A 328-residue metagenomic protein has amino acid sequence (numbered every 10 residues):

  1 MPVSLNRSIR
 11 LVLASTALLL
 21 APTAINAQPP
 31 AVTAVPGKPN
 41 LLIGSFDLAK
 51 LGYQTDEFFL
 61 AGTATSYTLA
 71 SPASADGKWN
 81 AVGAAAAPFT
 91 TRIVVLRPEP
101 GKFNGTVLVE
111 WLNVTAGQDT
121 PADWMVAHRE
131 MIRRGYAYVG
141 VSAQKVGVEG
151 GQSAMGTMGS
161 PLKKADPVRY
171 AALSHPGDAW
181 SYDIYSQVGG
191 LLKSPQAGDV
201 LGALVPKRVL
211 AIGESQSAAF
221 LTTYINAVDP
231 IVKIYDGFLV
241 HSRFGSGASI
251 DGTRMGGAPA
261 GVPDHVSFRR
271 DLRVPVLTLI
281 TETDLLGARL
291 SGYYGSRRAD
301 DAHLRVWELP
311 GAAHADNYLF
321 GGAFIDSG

Functional and structural regions predicted by a protein language model:
P2-L13: Bacterial N-terminal signal peptides that target proteins for export
V12-P22: Bacterial N-terminal signal peptides
A27-V126, D229: Catalytic-loop region of hydrolases
S66-L69, V114-Q118, K145-G150, Q216-L221 (+5 more regions): Flexible loop/turn segments at secondary-structure boundaries
R92-V94, I132-Q144, L210, H303-W307: A fold-wide structural signal in alpha/beta-hydrolase
L112-A116, E130-I132, Y138-L191, G198-L201 (+2 more regions): Cap/lid segment of the alpha/beta-hydrolase catalytic domain
V205-G257: Primarily recognizes the serine-hydrolase "nucleophile elbow" in alpha/beta-hydrolase and SGNH/GDSL folds
S242-H314: The feature captures the conserved acid-bearing segment of alpha/beta-hydrolase catalytic domains
